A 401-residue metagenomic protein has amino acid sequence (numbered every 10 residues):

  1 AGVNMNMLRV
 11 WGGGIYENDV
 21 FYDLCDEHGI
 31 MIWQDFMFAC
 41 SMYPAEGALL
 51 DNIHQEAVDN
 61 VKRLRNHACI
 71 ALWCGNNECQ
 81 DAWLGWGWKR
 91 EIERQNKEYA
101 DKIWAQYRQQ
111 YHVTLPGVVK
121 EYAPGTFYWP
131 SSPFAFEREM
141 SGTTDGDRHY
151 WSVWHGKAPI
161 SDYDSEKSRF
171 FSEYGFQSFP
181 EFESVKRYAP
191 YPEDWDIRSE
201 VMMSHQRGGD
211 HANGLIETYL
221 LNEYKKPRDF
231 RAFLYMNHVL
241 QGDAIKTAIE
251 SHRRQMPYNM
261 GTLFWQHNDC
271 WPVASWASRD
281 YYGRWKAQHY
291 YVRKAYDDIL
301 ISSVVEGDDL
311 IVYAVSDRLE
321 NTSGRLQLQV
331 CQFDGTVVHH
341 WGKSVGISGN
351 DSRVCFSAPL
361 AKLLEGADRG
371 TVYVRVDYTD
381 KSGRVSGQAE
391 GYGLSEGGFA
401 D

Functional and structural regions predicted by a protein language model:
A1-S41, L49-L72, M203, R207-V239: Active-site-adjacent substrate/metal-binding segments within catalytic domains of carbohydrate-active enzymes
E27, Y43-S141, L240-D243, Y282-K286: Active-site neighborhood of glycoside hydrolase catalytic domains
W73, Q80, Q110, T114-A123 (+1 more regions): Substrate-binding clefts and catalytic carboxylate motifs of secreted carbohydrate-active enzymes
D309, N321-Q327, T371-Y373: Exposed beta-strand and adjacent loop surfaces of beta-rich binding modules that mediate intermolecular recognition
A314-S316, V330, Y378: Hydrophobic beta-strand positions in extracellular immunoglobulin-like domains
R325-D368: Intrinsically disordered, low-complexity Pro/Gly/Ser/Thr-rich segments with frequent PxxP/GP/PP motifs and embedded
G346-I347, S382-D401: Short beta-strand elements
E365-S382: Short, aromatic- and glycine-rich surface loops/edge beta-strands on solvent-exposed regions
